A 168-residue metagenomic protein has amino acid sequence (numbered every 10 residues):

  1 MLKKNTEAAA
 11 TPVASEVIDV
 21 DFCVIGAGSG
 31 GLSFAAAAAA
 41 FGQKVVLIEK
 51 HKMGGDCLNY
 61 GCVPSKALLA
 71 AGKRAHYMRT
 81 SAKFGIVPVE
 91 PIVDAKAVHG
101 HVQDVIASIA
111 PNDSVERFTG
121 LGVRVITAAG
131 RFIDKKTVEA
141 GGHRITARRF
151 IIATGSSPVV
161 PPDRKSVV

Functional and structural regions predicted by a protein language model:
M1-V20, S29, A36-Q43, I48-V168: Glycine-rich flavin
G26: Class I SAM-dependent methyltransferase core
